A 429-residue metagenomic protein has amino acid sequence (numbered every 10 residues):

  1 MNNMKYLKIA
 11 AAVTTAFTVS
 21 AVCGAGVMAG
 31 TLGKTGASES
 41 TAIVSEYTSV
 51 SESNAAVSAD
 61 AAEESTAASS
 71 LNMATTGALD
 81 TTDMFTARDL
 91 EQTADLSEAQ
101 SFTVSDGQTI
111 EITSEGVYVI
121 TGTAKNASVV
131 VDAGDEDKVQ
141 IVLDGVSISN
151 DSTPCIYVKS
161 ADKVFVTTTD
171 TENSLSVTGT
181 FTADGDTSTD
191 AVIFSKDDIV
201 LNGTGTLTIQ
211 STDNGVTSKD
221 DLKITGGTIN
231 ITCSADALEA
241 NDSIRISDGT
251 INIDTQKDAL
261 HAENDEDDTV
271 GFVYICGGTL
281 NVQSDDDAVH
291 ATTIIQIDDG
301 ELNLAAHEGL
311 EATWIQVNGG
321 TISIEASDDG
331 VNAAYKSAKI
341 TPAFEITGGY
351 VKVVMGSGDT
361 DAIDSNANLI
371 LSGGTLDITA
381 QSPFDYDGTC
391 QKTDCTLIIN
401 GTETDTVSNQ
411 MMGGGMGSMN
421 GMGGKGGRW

Functional and structural regions predicted by a protein language model:
N2-W429: A composition-driven surface/loop motif
